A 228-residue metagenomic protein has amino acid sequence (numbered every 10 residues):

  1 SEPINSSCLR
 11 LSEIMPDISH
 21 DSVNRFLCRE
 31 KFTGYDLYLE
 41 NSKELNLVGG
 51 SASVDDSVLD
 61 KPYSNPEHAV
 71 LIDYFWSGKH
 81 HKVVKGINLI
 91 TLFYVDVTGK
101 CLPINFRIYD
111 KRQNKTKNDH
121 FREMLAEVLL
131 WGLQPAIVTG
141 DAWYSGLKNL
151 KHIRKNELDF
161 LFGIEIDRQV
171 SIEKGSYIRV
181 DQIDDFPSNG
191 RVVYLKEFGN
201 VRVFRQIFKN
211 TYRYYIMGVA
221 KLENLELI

Functional and structural regions predicted by a protein language model:
S1-K31: Gly/serine-rich nucleotide phosphate-binding loop at the start of the catalytic core of nucleotide/ADP-ribose-handling
E2, S64-N65, G99-I228: Single, function-defining residue in the core of a domain
S7, L37, G50-A52, N88 (+2 more regions): Generic hydrophobic, aliphatic-rich segments that mediate packing or membrane embedding
S7-R10, S22, G34-E40, H120 (+1 more regions): Exposed alpha-helical structural elements
L11, G50-P62, L92, I137-S145 (+1 more regions): Short, conserved catalytic/metal-binding motifs centered on acidic residues
I14, F26, E40-L45, M124-E127 (+1 more regions): Residues that form generic nucleotide/phosphate-binding pockets
L27-T98, P103: Active-site-proximal, Lys/Arg-enriched surface segment that forms a nucleic-acid-binding/basic interface patch
